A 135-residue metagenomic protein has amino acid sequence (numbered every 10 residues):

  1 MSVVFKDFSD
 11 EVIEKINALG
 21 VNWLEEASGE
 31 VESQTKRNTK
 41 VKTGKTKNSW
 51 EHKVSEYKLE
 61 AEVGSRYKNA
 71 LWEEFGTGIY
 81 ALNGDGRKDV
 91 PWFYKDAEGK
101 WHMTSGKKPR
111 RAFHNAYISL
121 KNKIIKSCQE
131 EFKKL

Functional and structural regions predicted by a protein language model:
M1-A70, G76-L135: Short, Lys/Arg-rich flexible segments
